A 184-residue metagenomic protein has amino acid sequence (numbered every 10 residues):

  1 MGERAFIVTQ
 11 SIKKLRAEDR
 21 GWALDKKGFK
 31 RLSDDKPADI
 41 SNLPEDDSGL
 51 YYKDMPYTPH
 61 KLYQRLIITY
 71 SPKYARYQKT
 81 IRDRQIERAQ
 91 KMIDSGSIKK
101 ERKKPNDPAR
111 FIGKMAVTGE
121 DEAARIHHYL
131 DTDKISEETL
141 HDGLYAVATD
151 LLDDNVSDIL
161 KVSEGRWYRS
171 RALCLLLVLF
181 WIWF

Functional and structural regions predicted by a protein language model:
M1-F184: Anion-binding and metal-coordination hotspots
